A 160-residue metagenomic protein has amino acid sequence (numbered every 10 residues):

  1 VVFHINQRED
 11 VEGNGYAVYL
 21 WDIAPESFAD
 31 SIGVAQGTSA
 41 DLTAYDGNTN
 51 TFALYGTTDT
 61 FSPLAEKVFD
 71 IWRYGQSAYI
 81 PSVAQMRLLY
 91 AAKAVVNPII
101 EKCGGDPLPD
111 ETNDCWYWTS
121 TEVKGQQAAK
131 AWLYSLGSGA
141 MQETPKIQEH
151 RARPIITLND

Functional and structural regions predicted by a protein language model:
V1-A78, C115-W116, Q127, P145-I156 (+1 more regions): Extracellular adhesion/carbohydrate-recognition regions
L54-A78, V83-L136: An exposed tryptophan-centered "aromatic clamp" motif
S138-P145: Carbohydrate-recognition loop of C-type lectin domains
